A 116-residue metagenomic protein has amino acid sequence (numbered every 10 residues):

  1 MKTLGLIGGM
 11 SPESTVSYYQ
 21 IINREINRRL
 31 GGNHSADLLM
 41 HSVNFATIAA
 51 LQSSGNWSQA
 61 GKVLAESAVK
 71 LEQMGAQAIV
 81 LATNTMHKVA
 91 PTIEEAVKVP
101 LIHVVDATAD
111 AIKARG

Functional and structural regions predicted by a protein language model:
M1-K62: N-terminal glycine-rich anion-binding loop in soluble enzyme alpha/beta folds
E13, H87-K88, A107: Short alpha-helical
L30-N33, I93-K113: Short, acidic/small-residue loops that bind anionic groups at enzyme active sites
L51-Q52, V89-A96: Metal-dependent catalytic neighborhoods of phosphoester/phosphodiester hydrolases
G55-Q59, A78, V97-L101: Short, flexible loop segments at the rims of nucleotide/cofactor-binding pockets, characterized by
V69-G75, K113: Non-catalytic positions within long, well-ordered alpha-helices that form the structural scaffold/packing of enzyme
G75-A90: N-terminal glycine-rich "phosphate-gripper" loop used for MgATP/nucleotide binding and carboxylate activation
